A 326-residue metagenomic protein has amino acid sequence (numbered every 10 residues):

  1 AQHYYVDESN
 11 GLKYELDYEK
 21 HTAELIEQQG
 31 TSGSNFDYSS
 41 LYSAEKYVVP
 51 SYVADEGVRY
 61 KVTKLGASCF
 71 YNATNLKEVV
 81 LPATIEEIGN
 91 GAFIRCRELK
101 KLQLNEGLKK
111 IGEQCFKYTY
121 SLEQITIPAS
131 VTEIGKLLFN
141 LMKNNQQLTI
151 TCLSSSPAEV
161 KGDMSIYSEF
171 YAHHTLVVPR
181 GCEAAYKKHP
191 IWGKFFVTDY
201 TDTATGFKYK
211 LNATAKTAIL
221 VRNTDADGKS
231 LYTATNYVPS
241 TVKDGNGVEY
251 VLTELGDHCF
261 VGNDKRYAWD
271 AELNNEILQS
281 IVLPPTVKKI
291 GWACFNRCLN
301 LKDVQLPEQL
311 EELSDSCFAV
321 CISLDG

Functional and structural regions predicted by a protein language model:
A1-H3, H173-A204: Extracellular/surface-exposed low-complexity segments
Q2-G57, S68-N72, T201-V248, T253-F260: N-terminal segments that cap or nucleate solenoid repeat domains
D37-T63, T74-E87, R97-K110, Y120-E133 (+8 more regions): Structural signature of tandem-repeat unit edges
G66-C69, G89-I94, G112-C115, G135-L138 (+3 more regions): Consensus positions within tandem repeat domains that build extended binding/scaffold surfaces
F139-L141, D163-E169, P190: A structural signal for leucine-rich repeat
E159-G162, A185-K187: Extracytoplasmic/secreted cell-surface and envelope-processing proteins
